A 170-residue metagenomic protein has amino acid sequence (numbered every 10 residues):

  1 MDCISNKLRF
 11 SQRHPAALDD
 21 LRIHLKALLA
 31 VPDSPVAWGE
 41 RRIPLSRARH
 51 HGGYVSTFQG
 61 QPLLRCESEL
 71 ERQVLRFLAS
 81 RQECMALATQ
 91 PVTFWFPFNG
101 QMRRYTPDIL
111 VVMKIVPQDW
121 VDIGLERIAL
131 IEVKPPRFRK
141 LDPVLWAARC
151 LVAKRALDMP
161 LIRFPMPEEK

Functional and structural regions predicted by a protein language model:
M1-K170: Electrostatic, structured charged patches in enzyme active sites and in nucleic-acid/phosphate-binding
